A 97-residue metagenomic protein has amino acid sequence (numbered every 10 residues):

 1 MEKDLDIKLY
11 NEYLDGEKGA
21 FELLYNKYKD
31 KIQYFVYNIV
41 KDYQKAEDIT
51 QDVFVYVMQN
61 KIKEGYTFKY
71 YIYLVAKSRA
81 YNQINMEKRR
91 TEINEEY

Functional and structural regions predicted by a protein language model:
M1-D30: N-terminal module of bacterial RNA polymerase sigma factors
L9, A20-F21, I49, F68 (+2 more regions): Hydrophobic side chains within well-formed alpha-helices
L14, D52-F68, E87: Sigma70-family region 2
L14-L23, Q33-D52: Short, charged helix-capping/linker segments at alpha-helix termini
L24, Y28, I32, V53 (+1 more regions): Residue-level preference for hydrophobic side chains embedded in well-ordered alpha helices
D52, E95-Y97: Short linear capping/connector segments at secondary-structure termini
K63, L74-E95: Arg/Lys-rich amphipathic alpha helix in sigma70-family domain 2
